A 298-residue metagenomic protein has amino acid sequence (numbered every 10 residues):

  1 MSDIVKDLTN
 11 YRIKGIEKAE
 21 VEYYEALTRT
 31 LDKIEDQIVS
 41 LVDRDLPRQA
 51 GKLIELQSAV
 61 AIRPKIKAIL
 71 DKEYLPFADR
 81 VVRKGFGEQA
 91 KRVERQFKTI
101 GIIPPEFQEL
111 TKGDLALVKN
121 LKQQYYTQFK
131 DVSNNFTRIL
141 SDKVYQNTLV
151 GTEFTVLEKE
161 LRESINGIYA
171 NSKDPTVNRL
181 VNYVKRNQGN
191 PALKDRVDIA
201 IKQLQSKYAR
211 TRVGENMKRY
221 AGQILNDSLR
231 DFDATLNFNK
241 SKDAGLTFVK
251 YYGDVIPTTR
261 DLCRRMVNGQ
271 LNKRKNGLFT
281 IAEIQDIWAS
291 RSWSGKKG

Functional and structural regions predicted by a protein language model:
M1-V213: N-terminal leader/targeting and assembly helices and adjacent pre-domain segments
I199-Q205, A209-G298: Acidic, glycine-rich two-metal-ion catalytic cores of nucleic acid-processing enzymes
